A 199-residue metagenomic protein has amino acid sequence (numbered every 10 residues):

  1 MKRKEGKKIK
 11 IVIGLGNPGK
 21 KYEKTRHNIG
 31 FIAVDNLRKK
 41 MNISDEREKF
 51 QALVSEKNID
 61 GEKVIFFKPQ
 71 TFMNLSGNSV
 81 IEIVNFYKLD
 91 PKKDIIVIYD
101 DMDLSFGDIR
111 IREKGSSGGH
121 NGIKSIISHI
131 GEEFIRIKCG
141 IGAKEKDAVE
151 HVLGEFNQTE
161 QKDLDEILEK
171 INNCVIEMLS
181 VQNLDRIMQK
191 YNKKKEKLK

Functional and structural regions predicted by a protein language model:
K2-E113, K124, S128, E133 (+2 more regions): Nucleotide and nucleotide-moiety/phosphate-recognizing core
R110-S116, L153-N157: Short glycine-enriched, charge-decorated loop/helix-capping segments at active-site entrances that position
G119-G122: Hydrophobic alpha-helical segments within soluble ligand-binding/sensing domains
C139: Extracellular serine-dependent O-acyl
K144-F156: The feature captures the short pre-catalytic strand/loop hairpin that immediately precedes and shapes the active-site
